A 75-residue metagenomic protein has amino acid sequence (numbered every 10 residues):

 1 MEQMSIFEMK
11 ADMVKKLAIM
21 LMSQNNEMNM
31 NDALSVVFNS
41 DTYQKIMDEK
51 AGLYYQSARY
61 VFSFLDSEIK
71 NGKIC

Functional and structural regions predicted by a protein language model:
M1-C75: C-terminal alpha-helical interaction appendages
